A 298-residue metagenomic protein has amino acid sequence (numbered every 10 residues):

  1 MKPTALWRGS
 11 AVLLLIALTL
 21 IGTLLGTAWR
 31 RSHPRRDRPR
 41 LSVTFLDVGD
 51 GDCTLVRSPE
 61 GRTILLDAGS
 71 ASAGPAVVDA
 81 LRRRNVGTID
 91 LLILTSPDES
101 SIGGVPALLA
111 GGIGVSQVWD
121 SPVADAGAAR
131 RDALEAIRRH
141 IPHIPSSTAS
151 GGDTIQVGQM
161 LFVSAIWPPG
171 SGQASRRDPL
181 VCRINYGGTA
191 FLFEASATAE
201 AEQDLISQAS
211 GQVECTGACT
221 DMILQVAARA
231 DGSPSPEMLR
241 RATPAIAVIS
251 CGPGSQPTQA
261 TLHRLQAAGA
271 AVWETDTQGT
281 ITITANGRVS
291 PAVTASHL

Functional and structural regions predicted by a protein language model:
M1-L298: Non-globular, low-confidence helical/coil segments that flank catalytic cores
